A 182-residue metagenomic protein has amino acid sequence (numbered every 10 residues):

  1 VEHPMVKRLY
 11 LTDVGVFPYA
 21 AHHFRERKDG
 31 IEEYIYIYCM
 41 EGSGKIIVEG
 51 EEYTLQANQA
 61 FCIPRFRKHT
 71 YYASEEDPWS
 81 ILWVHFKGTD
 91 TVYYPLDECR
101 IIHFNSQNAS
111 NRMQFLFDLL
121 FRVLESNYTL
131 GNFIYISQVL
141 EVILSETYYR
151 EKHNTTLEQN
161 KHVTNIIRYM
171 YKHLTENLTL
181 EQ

Functional and structural regions predicted by a protein language model:
V6-I101: N-terminal regulatory/effector-sensing and dimerization cores that precede helix-turn-helix DNA-binding domains
E33, E146, E181: Acidic-residue sensor for enzyme active/binding pockets
N58, M170, E181-Q182: Append "Primarily bacterial transcriptional regulators
L82-V92, N105-T175: An amphipathic alpha-helical interaction segment
